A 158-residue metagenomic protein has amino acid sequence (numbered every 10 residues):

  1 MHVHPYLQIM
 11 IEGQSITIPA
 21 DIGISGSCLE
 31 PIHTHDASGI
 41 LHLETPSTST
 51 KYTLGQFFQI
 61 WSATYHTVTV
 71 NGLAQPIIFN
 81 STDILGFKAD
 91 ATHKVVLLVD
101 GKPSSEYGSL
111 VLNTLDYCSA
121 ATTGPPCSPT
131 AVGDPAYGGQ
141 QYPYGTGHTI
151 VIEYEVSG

Functional and structural regions predicted by a protein language model:
M1-G158: Ubiquitin-like/PB1-type beta-grasp interaction modules and other compact soluble beta-rich domains
